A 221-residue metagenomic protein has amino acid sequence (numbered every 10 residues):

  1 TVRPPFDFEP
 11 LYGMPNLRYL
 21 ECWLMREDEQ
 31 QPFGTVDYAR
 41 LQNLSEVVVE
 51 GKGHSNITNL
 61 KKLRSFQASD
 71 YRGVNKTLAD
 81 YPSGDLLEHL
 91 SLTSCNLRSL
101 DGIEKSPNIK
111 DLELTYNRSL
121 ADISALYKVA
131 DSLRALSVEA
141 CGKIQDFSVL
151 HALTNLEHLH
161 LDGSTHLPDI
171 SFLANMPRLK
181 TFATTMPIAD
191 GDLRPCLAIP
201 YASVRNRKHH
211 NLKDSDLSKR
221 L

Functional and structural regions predicted by a protein language model:
T1-Y12, N16-N56, K62-S99, K105-Q145 (+2 more regions): Concave beta-strand-loop units of leucine-rich repeat
